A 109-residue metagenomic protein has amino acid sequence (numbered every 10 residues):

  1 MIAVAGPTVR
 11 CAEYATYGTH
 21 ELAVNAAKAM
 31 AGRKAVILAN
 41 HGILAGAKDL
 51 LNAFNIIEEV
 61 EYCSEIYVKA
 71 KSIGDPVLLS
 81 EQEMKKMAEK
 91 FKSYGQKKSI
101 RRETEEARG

Functional and structural regions predicted by a protein language model:
M1-G109: Glycine-rich flexible loops
